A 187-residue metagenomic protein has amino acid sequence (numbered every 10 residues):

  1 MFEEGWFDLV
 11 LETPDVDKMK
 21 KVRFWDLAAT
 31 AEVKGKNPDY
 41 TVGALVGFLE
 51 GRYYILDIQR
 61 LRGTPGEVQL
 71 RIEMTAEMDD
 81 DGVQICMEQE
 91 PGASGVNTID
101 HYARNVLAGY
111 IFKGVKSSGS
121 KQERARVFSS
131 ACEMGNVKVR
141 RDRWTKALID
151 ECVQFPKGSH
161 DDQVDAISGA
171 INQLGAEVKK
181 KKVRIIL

Functional and structural regions predicted by a protein language model:
M1-E32: ATPase catalytic-site recognition across NTP-hydrolyzing enzymes
E3, L9-V10, A170-L187: Acidic two-metal-ion nuclease catalytic site recognized across multiple nuclease folds, prominently DnaQ/RNase D-T
V33, G95, G169-N172: Active-site-proximal flexible loops/turns
K34-G35, K121, K157-Q163: Structural motif
K34-V42: Short, flexible loop/turn motifs enriched in small residues
V42-A44, L49-F155: Mg2+-dependent endonuclease catalytic cores in nucleic-acid-processing enzymes, primarily RNase H-like
